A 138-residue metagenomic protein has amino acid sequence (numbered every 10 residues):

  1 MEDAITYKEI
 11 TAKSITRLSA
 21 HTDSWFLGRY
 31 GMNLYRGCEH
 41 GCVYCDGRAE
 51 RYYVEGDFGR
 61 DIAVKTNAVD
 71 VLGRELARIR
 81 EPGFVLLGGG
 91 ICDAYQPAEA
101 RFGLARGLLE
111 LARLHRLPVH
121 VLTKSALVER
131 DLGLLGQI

Functional and structural regions predicted by a protein language model:
M1-Y35, E39-I138: Conserved Radical SAM active-site core
